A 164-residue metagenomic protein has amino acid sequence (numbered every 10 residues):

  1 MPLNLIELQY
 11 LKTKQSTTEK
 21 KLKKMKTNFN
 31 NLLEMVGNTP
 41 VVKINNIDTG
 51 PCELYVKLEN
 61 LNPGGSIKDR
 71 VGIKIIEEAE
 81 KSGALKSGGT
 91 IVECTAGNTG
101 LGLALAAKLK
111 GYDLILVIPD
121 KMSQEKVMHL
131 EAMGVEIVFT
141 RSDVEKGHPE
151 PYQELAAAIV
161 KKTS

Functional and structural regions predicted by a protein language model:
L5, K21-S164: PLP-dependent amino-acid enzyme catalytic core
L8-K24: Short, Lys/Arg-enriched N-terminal segments with co-localized hydrophobic residues within the first ~10-30 amino acids
